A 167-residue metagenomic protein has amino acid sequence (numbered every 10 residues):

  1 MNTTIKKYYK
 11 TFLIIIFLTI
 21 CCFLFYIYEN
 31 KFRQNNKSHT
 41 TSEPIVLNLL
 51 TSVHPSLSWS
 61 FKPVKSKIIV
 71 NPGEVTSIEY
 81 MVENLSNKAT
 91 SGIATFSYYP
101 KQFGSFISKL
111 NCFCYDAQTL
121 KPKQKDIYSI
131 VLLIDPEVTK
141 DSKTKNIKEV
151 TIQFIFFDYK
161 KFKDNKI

Functional and structural regions predicted by a protein language model:
M1-S58: Membrane engagement elements in two modes
T40-S42, N71-G73, K123, K145-I147: Short coil/turn motifs at beta-sheet boundaries
V46-E79: Beta-sheet-dominated interaction scaffolds and their linkers
S66-F106: Mid-length scaffold segments of soluble, non-membrane domains
I68-I69, G73-E74, L85, N111-V138: Intrinsically disordered, low-complexity Pro/Gly/Ser/Thr-rich segments with frequent PxxP/GP/PP motifs and embedded
E79-V82, I130, I152-F154: Buried hydrophobic-core signal for structured, non-transmembrane domains
A89-F106, L110-F113, P136-I167: Terminal connector regions
